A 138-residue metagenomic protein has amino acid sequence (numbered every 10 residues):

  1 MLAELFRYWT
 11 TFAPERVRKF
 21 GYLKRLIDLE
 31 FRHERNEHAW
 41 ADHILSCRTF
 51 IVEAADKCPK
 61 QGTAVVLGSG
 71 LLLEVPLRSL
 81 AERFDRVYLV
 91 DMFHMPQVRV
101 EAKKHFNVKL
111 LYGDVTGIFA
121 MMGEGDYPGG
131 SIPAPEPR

Functional and structural regions predicted by a protein language model:
L2-Q61: Class I SAM-dependent methyltransferase Rossmann-like catalytic core, especially the SAM/SAH-binding loop
P59-L72: Conserved class I S-adenosyl-L-methionine
G70-F84: Conserved SAM-binding loop of SAM-dependent methyltransferases across substrates and taxa, primarily the Class I
L73-V75, Q97-V98, F119-M121: Short catalytic/ligand-binding loop motif for oxyanion handling, primarily in non-cytosolic enzymes, centered on
D85-D91, Y112: Conserved SAM-binding motif I beta-strand of class I
F93-M95: Residues in the short beta-alpha loop(s) of Rossmann-like NAD(P)-binding domains
A102-R138: S-adenosyl-L-methionine
